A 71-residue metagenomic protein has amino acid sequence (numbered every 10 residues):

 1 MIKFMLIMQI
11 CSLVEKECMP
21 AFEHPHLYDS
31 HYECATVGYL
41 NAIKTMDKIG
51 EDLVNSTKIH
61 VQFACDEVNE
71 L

Functional and structural regions predicted by a protein language model:
M1-F22: Short aromatic-glycine-(Arg/Gly/Cys) micro-motifs in beta-strand/loop hairpins
S12-L13, Y32-E33, E70-L71: Solvent-exposed loop/turn segments at secondary-structure junctions within structured extracellular/periplasmic domains
M19-E33: A short, exposed loop/beta-hairpin motif centered on an aromatic-Gly-Thr core
S30-A42: Short, well-ordered alpha-helical segments
L40, K44-L71: Short, mixed-charge low-complexity intrinsically disordered segments
